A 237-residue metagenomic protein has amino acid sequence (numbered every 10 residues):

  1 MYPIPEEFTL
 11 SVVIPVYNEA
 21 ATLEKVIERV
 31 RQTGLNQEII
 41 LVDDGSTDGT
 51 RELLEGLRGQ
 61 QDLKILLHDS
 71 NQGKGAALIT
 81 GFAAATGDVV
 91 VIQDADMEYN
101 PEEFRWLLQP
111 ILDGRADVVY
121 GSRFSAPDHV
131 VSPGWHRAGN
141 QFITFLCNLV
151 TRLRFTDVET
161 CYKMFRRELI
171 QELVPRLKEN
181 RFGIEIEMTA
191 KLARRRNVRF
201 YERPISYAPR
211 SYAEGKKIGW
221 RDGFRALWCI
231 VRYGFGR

Functional and structural regions predicted by a protein language model:
M1-R31: N-proximal low-complexity "stem/linker" segments adjacent to membrane-targeting elements
T9-S11, E38, E187: Cell-envelope/extracellular polymer assembly enzymes that use nucleotide-activated donors
A21-K25, D48-L57: Acidic helix N-cap motif at the loop->helix transition within catalytic regions of sugar-transfer enzymes
I27-R31, N36-S46, L66-H68: Short beta-strand/loop segment that forms part of the nucleotide-sugar
Q37-I40, R51-A84: Conserved donor nucleotide-binding strand/loop of the catalytic core
D43-E52, M97: A conserved acidic beta->alpha catalytic loop
H68-A84, V89, P101-F182, A208-L227 (+1 more regions): Acceptor/aglycone-binding surface of glycosyltransferases and processive sugar-polymer synthases
R154, N180, T189-Y207: Catalytic donor-sugar/metal-binding loop of nucleotide-sugar-dependent glycosyltransferases
